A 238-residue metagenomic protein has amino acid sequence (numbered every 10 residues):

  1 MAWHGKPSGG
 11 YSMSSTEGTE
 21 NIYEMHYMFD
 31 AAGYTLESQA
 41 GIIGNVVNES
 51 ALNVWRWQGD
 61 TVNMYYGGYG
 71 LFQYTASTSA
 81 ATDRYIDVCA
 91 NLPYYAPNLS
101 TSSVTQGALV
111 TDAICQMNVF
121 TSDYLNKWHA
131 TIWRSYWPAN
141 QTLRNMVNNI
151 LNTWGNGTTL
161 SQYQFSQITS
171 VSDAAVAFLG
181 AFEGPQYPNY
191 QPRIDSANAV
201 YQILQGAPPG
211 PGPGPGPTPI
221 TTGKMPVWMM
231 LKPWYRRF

Functional and structural regions predicted by a protein language model:
M1-A2, T159-G210: Active-site or metal-binding loop neighborhoods of secreted/extracellular toxin and effector enzymes
A2-H26, A31, V47-S170: Peptidoglycan-targeting cell-wall enzymes and recognition modules
A31-A32, L204: Residues at alpha-helix termini
A32-T35, Q186: Flexible interhelical turns and helix-capping residues at alpha-helix boundaries within structured domains
L36-N53, F120, A177-L179: Short, functionally critical alpha-helical segments immediately adjacent to catalytic or ligand/cofactor-binding
A130-W133, G210-G216: Small-residue-biased low-complexity repeat regions
Y136-N140, Q167, V171, Y190-R193 (+2 more regions): Intrinsic-disorder-associated interaction segments
G214-F238: Enriched but not universal
